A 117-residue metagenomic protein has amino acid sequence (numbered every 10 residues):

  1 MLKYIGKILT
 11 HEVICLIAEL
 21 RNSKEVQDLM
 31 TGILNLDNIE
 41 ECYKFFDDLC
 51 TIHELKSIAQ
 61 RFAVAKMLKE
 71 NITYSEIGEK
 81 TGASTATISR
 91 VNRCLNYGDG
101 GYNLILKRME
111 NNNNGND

Functional and structural regions predicted by a protein language model:
M1-L36: General nucleic-acid-binding
K3, E41-Q60: Short, Lys/Arg-enriched anionic-surface-contact patches
E25-L29, F45, A63, T87: A general alpha-helix detector
L36-E40, I52, N71: Residues at alpha-helix boundaries and the short loops/turns that link adjacent helices
I58-I72: Short, amphipathic alpha-helical "recognition" segments used to contact nucleic acids or chromatin
E76-T81, I88: Short alpha-helical "recognition helix" segments of helix-turn-helix
T85-M109: C-terminal structural segments of small proteins and small subunits
N111-D117: Short acidic DE-rich linear segments
